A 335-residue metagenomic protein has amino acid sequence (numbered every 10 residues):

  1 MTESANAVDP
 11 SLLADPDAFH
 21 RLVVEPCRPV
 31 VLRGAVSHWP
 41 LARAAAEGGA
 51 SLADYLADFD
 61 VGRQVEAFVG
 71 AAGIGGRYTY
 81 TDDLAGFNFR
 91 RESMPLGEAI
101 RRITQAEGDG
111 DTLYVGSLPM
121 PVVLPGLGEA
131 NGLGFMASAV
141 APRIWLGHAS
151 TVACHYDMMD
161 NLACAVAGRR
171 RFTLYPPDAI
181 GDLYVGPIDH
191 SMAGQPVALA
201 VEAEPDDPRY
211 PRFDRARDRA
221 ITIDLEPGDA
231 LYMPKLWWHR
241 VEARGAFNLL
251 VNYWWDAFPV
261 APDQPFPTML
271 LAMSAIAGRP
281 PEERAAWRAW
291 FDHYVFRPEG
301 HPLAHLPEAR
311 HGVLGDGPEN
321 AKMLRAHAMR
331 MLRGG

Functional and structural regions predicted by a protein language model:
M1-A230, W238-G335: N-terminal accessory scaffold of Fe(II)-dependent oxygenases
